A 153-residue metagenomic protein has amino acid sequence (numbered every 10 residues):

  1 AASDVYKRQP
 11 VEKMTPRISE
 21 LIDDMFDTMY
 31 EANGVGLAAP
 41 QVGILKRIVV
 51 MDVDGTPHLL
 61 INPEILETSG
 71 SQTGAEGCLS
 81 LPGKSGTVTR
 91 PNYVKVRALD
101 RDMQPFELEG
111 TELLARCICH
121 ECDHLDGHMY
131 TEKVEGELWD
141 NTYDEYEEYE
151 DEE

Functional and structural regions predicted by a protein language model:
S3, K7-E153: Positively charged
